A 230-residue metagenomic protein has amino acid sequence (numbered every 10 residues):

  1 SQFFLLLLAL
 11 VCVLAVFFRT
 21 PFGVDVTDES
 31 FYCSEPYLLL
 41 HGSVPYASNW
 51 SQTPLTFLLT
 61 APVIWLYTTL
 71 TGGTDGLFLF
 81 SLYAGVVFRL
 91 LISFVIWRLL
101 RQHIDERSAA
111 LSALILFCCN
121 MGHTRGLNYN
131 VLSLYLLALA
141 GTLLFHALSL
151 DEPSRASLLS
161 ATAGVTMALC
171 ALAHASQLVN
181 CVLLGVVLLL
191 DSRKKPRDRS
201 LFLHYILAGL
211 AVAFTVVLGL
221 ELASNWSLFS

Functional and structural regions predicted by a protein language model:
S1-A15: Start-transfer (signal-anchor) and selected internal transmembrane alpha helices of multi-pass inner/ER membrane
T20-E35, V44-V63, T71, D75: Extracytoplasmic catalytic/substrate-binding loops of multi-pass membrane glycan-assembly enzymes
W50, P54, T69-F94: Loop-to-helix entry region of an early transmembrane alpha helix in multi-pass inner-membrane enzymes
L91-C118, S154: Transmembrane-helix signature of polytopic, membrane-embedded enzymes that assemble or transfer cell-envelope glycans
M121, S157-A175, C181-L188, A211: Membrane-interface alpha helices of multi-pass inner-membrane proteins
R125-L134: Short acidic/glycine- and proline-prone juxtamembrane loop motifs at membrane-interface regions of multi-pass membrane
L143-L169, R197-A208: Short hydrophobic alpha-helices at membrane interfaces in multi-pass membrane enzymes
S149-L150, V179-L218, L222: Perimembrane helix-loop-helix junctions
